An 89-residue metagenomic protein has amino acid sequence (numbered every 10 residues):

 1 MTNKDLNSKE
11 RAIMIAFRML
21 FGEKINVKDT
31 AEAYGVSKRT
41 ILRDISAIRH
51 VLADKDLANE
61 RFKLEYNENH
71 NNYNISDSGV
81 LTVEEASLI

Functional and structural regions predicted by a protein language model:
M1-I89: Short, basic/aromatic recognition patches that contact phosphate-bearing ligands
